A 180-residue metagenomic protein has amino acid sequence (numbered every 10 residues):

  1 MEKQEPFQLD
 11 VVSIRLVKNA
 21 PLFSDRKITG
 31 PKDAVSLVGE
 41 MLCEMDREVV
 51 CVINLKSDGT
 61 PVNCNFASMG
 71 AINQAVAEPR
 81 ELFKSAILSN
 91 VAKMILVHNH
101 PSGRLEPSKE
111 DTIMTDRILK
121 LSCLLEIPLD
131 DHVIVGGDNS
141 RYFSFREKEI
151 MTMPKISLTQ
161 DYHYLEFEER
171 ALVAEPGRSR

Functional and structural regions predicted by a protein language model:
M1-L16, A20, S24, D33-S36 (+3 more regions): Active-site-proximal loop/helix of nucleotide/amide-processing enzymes and allied scaffolds
V38-M41: Short, P/G- and charge-enriched loop/turn segments at secondary-structure junctions
C43-D46: Short loop/turn motifs at secondary-structure junctions and domain boundaries
V49-C51, D130: Short loop/turn microsegments at loop-to-beta-strand junctions
E166-A174: Phosphate/diphosphate-binding glycine-rich loops and adjacent basic-rich segments that engage nucleotide
A174-R180: Non-Sec secretion/translocation targeting segments of pathogen effectors
